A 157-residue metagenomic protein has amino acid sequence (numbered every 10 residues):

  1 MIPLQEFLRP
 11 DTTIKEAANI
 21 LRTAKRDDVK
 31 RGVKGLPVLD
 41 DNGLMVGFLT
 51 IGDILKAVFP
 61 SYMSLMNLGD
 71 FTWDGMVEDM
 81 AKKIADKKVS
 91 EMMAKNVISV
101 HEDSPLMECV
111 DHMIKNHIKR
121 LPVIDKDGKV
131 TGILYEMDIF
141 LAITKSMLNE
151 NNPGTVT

Functional and structural regions predicted by a protein language model:
L8-V33, L39, V58, A81 (+4 more regions): The conserved cystathionine-beta-synthase
L39, V46, I124, V130-T131: Short hydrophobic beta-strand segments in globular cytosolic domains
V46-T50, G132-I139: Short hydrophobic beta-strand motif reused across regulatory alpha/beta modules
I51, D86, A94, K115 (+1 more regions): ATP/adenylate-binding site constellation spanning eukaryotic-like Ser/Thr protein kinases, ABC-transporter
D53-D70, I139-N152: A short, polar/charged loop-to-alpha-helix boundary motif
T72-A85: Glycine/small-residue-rich phosphate/adenosyl-binding loop
I114-K115, P122, K126, Y135 (+1 more regions): Extended hydrophobic
P153-T157: Short acidic DE-rich linear segments
